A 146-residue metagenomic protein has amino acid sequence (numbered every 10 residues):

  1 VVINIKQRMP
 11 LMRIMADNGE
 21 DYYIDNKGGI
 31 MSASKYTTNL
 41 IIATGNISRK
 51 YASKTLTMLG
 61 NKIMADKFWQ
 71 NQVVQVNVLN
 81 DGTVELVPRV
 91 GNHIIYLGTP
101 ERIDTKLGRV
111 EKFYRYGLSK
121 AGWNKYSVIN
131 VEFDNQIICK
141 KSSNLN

Functional and structural regions predicted by a protein language model:
I3-N80, I95: Extracytoplasmic segments of membrane-associated envelope/inner-membrane machinery
I5-M9, P88-G91, K141-L145: Secondary-structure transition/turn motif
I14-A16, S34, L86-P88, K141-S142: Short, well-ordered secondary-structure micro-motifs
D25, R89, E132: Short, acidic, Ser/Thr-enriched surface-loop or helix-capping motifs
S34, K67, N77, P88 (+2 more regions): Sterically constrained small-residue positions within well-ordered secondary structures of folded domains
V74-T105: Solvent-exposed helix-coil-helix hairpins and adjacent flexible coil/strand "hinge" segments
H93, L97-N146: Extracytoplasmic/luminal low-complexity segments enriched in Pro/Gly and acidic/polar residues that act as flexible
